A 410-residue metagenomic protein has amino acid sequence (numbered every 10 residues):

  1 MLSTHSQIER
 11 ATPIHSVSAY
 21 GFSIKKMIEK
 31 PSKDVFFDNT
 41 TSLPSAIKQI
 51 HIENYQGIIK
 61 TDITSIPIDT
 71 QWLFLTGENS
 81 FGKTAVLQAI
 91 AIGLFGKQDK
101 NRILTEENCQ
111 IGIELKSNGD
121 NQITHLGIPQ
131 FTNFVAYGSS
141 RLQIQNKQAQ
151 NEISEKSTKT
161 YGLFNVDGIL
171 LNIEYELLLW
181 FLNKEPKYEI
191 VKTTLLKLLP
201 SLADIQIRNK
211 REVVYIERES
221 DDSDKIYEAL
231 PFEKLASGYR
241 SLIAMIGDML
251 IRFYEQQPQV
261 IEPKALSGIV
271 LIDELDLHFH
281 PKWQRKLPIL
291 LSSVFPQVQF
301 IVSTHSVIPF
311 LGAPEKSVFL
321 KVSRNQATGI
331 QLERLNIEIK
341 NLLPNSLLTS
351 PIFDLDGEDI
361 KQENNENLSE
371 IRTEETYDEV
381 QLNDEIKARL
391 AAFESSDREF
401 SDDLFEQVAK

Functional and structural regions predicted by a protein language model:
L2-D99, D222-I360: Switch/communication elements of ASCE P-loop NTPase nucleotide-binding domains
S45, I103-G112, R208-E212, E315-K316: A short, compositionally biased
I68, I113-N118, Y215-D221: Active-site beta-strand termini and strand-to-loop segments that position acidic
Q88-F131: Conserved P-loop NTP-binding catalytic core
S117-L199, N345-I352, E363-E370: Coupling/switch segment of ABC-type P-loop NTPase heads
A136, A203-R208, V302, K321: A structural signal for short, well-ordered beta-strand segments and their strand-loop junctions that often border
L202-R218: Long, charged, glycine-rich C-terminal linkers/tails
L355-K410: C-terminal alpha-helical "lid" subdomain
